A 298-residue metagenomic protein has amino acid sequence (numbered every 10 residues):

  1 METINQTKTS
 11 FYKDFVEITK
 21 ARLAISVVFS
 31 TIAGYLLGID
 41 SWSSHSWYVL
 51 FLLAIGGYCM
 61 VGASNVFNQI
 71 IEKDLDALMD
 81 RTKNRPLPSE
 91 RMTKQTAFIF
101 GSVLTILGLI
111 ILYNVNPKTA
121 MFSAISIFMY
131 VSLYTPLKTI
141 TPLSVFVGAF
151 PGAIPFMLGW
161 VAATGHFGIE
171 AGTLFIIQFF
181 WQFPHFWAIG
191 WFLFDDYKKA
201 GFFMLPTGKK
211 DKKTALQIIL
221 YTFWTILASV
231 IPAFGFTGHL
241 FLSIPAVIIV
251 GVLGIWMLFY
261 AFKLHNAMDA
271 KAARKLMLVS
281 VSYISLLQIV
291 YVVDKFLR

Functional and structural regions predicted by a protein language model:
M1-S10, I71-M92, W187-T214: Cytosolic, membrane-interface loops and tails of multi-pass inner-membrane proteins
F29-G34, R85-P88, V147-A163, K212-K213 (+1 more regions): Small-residue-rich segments of transmembrane alpha-helices in multi-pass membrane proteins, especially helix faces
F29-L37, S41-K73, R81, T105 (+2 more regions): Membrane-embedded alpha-helical segments that form the functional core of polytopic membrane enzymes, especially those
C59-F67, M129-P136, I177-F194, I226 (+1 more regions): Transmembrane alpha-helical segments that form the membrane-embedded catalytic/substrate-channel core of multi-pass
R81-T119, K210-F234: Multi-pass membrane catalytic core of lipid/isoprenoid biosynthesis enzymes
R91-A162: Intramembrane alpha-helical segments
T93, K213, L258-L286: Interfacial loop-to-transmembrane junctions
M157-F167, W224-F234, Y283-R298: Hydrophobic alpha-helical transmembrane segments in multi-pass integral membrane proteins
